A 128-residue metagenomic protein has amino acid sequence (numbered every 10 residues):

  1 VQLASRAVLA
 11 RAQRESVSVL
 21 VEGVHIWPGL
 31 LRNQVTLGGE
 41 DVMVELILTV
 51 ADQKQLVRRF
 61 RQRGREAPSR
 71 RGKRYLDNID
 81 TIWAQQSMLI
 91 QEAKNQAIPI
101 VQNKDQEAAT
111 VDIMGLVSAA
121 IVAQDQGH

Functional and structural regions predicted by a protein language model:
V1-E40, V50: Glycine-rich phosphate-binding loop used to anchor ATP phosphates in small-molecule kinases, encompassing both
V1-S5, L56, Q85-L89, A109: Helical mechanochemical/support elements of P-loop NTPase systems and associated helical scaffolds
V17-V21, H25, M43, Q102 (+1 more regions): C-terminal regulatory/interaction module of P-loop NTP-utilizing enzymes
H25-P28, T49-L56, Q106-A108: Conserved nucleotide-binding/hydrolysis micro-motifs of P-loop NTPases
N33-L37, R61-R63, L116: Short, glycine/charged-enriched secondary-structure capping and boundary segments
G39-M88: A glycine- and Lys/Arg-enriched "phosphate-lid" helix/loop adjacent to the NTP-binding pocket of small-molecule kinases
S87-H128: NTP-dependent small-molecule kinase module
